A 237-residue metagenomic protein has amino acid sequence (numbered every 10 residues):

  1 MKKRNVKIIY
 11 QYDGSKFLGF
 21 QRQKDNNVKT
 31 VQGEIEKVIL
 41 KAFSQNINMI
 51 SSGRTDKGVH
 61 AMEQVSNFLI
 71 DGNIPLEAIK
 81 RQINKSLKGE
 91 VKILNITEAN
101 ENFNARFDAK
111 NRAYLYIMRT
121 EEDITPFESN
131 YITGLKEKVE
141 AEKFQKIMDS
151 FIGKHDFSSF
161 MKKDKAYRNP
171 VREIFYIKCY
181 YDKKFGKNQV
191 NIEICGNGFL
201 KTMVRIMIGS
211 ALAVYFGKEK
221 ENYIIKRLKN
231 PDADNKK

Functional and structural regions predicted by a protein language model:
M1-K237: Structured-RNA-binding interfaces characteristic of tRNA pseudouridine synthases
